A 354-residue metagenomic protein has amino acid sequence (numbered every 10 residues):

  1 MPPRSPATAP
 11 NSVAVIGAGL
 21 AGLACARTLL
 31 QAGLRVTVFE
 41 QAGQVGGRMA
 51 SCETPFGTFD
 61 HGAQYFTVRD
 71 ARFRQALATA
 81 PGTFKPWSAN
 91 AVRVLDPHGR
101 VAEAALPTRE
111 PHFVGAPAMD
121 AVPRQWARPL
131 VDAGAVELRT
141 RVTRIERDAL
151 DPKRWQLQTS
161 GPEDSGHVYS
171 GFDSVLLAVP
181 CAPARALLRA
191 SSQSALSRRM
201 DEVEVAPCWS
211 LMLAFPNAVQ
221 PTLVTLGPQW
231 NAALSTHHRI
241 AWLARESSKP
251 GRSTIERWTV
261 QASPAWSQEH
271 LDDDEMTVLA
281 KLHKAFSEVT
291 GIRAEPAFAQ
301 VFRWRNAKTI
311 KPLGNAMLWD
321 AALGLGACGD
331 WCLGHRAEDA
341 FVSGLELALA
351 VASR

Functional and structural regions predicted by a protein language model:
N11-V38, A348, A352: N-terminal Rossmann-like FAD-binding beta1-loop-alpha1 element of flavoenzymes
L30-T54: Glycine-rich FAD pyrophosphate-binding loop
G46, T54-F59, G166-P228, I292-A294: Central helical "cap/lid" subdomain
S51-R93: N-terminal FAD cofactor-binding segment of flavoenzymes
Y65-R69, V101-R128, D272-V278: Short beta-strand to alpha-helix junction loop
L138-R154: A conserved short coil-to-beta-strand element within the FAD-binding core of flavoproteins
M212-H270, T277, K281-T290: Active-site substrate-recognition segment that forms the wall of the catalytic cavity or substrate channel
A280-L323: Flavin (FAD/FMN) cofactor-binding core of flavoprotein oxidoreductases
